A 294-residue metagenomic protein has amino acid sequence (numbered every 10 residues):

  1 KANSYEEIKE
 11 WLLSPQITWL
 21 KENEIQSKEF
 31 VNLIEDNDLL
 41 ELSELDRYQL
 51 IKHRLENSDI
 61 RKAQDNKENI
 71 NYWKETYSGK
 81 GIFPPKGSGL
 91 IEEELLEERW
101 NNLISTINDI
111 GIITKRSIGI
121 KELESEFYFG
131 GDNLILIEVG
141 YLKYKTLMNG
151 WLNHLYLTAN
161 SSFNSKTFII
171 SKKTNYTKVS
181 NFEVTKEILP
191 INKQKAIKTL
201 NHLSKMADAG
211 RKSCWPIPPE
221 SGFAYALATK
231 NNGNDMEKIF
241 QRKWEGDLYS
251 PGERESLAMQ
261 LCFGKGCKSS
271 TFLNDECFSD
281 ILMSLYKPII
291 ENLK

Functional and structural regions predicted by a protein language model:
K1-K294: Structural signature of nuclease core domains in nucleic-acid processing machines
